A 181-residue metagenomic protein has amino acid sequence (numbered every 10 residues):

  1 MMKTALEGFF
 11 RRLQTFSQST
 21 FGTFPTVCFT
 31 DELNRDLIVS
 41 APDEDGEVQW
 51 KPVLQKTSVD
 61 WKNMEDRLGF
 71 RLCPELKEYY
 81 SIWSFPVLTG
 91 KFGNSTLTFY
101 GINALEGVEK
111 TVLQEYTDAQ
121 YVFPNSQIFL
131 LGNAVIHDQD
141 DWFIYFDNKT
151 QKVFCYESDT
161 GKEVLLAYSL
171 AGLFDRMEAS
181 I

Functional and structural regions predicted by a protein language model:
M1-E47, T150-F154: Membrane topogenic helices and adjacent juxtamembrane segments
M1-T4, G8, P52, R67 (+1 more regions): Alpha-helix boundary/N-cap detector
K3-L6, S58, C73, A167-L170: Alpha-helix initiation and N-capping motif
T15, S19, F70, I82 (+1 more regions): A structural signal for alpha-helix termini and helix-coil/disorder junctions
E47-V53: Asp/Glu-centered strand-loop micro-motifs enriched in Gly/Pro and often flanked by an aromatic residue
V53-T89: Short, well-structured hydrophobic secondary-structure segments
S84-I181: Long, low-complexity, intrinsically disordered segments enriched in glycines and aromatic residues
